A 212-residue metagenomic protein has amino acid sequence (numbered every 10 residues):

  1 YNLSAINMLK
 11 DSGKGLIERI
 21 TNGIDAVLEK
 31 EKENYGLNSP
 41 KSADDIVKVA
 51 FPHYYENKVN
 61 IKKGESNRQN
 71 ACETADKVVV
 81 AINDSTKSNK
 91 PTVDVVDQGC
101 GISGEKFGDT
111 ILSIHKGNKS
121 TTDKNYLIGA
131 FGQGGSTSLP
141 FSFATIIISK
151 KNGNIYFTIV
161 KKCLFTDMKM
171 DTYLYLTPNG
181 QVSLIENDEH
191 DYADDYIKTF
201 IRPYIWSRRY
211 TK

Functional and structural regions predicted by a protein language model:
Y1-V78, I82-S88, E105-L112: Bergerat-fold GHKL ATPase/HATPase_c domain
G23-N34, H115-K119, T145-S149, R209: A generic secondary-structure signal for well-formed alpha-helical elements
T86-N89, D194-Y196: Short flexible coil/turn linkers enriched for glycine and charged/polar residues that connect secondary-structure
D97: Acidic ATP/Mg2+-coordinating residue in the GHKL
C100-G101: Glycine-rich G1-box
T110-I128: Bergerat-fold ATP-binding/catalytic subdomain of histidine kinases
T122-K212: GHKL-type ATPase core
